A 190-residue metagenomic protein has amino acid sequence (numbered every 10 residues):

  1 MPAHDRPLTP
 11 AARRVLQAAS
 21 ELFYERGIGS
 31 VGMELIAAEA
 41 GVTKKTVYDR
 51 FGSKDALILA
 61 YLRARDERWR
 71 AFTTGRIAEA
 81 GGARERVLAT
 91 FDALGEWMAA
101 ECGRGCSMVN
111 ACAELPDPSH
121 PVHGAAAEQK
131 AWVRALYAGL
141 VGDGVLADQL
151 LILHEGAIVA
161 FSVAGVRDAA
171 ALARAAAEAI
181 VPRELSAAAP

Functional and structural regions predicted by a protein language model:
M1-R26, S30-E39, A56: Basic, helix-initiating cap at the start of DNA-binding domains
A40-F51: Short hydrophobic/aromatic patch on the recognition helix
D55-L57, A111: A secondary-structure capping/hinge motif
I58-R65, F72: Alpha-helical DNA-contacting segments of helix-turn-helix folds
A60, T74-G103, L150: Hydrophobic alpha-helical connector segments
R68, G75, P121-G139: Short, solvent-exposed amphipathic helices
M98-P121: Amphipathic alpha-helical segments used for helix-helix packing
S119-E128, L140-P190: Hydrophobic/aromatic-rich alpha-helical bundle segments in the mid-to-C-terminal region
